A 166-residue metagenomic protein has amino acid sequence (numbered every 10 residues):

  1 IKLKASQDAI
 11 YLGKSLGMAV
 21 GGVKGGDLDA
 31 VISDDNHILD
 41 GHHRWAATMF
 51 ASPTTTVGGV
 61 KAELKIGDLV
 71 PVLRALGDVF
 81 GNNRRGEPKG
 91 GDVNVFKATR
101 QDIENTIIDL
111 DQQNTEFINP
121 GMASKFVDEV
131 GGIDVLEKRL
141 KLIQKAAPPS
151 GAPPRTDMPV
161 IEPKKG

Functional and structural regions predicted by a protein language model:
I1-M49, T55: Short alpha-helix boundary/capping and kink motifs at helix termini
I32-G166: Basic- and aromatic-enriched surface patches that contact anionic nucleotides/nucleic acids
